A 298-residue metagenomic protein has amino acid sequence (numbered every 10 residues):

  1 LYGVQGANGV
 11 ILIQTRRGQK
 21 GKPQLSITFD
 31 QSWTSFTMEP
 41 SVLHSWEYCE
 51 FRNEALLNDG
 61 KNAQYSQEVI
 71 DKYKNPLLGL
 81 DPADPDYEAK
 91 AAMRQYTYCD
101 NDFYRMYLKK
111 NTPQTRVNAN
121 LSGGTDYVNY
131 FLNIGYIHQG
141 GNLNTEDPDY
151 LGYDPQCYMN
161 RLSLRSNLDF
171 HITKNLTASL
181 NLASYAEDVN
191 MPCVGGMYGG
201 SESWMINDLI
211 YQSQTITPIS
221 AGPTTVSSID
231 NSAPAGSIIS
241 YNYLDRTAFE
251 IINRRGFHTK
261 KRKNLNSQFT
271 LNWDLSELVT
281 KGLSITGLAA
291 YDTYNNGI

Functional and structural regions predicted by a protein language model:
Y2-N264, S276: Membrane-proximal, glycine/serine-rich, low-complexity loop/turn segments characteristic of large bacterial
L278-K281: Residue-level recognition of single "structural anchor" positions that define or cap local secondary structure
G287, Y291-I298: Carboxylate/His-rich catalytic cores and anion/metal-binding grooves
